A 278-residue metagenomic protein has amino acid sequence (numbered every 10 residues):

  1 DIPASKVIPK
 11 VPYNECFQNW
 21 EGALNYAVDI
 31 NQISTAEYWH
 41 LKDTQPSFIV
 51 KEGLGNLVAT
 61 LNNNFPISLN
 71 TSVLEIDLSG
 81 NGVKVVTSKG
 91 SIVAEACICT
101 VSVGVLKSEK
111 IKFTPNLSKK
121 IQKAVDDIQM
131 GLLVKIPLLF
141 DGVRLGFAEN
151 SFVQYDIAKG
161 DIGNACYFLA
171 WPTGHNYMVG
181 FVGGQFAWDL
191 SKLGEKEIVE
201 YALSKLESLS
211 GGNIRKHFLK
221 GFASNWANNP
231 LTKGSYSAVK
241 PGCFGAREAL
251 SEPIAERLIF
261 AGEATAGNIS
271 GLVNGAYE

Functional and structural regions predicted by a protein language model:
D1-E278: FAD-dinucleotide binding site
